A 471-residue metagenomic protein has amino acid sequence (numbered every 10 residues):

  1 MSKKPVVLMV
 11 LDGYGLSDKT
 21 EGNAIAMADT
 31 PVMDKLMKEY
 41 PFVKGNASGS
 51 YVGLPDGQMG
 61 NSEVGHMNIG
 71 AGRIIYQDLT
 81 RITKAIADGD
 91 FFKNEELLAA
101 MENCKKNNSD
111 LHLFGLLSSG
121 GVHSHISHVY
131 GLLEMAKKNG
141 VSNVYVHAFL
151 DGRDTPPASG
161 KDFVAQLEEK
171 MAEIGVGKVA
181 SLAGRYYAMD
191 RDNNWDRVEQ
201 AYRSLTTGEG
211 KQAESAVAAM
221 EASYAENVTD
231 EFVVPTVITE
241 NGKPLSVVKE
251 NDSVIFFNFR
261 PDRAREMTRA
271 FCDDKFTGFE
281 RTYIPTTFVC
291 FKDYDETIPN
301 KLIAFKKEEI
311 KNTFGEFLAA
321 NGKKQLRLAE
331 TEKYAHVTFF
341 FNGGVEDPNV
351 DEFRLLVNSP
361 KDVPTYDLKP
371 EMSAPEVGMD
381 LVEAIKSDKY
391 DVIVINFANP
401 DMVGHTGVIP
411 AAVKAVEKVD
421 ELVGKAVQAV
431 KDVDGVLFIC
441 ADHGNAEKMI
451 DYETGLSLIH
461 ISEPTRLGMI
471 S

Functional and structural regions predicted by a protein language model:
S2-V6, G15-Y186, D196, Q200 (+7 more regions): Active-site nucleophile/metal-coordination loop of metallo-enzymes that catalyze phosphate/sulfate and related
L8-V10, H112-F114, I255-F256, V392-N396 (+1 more regions): Structural motif
E95-E96, K389-L422: Active-site His/acidic residue clusters
T155-K249, I255, M267, C272-I284: Long, well-ordered, tryptophan-enriched scaffold segments
T236-K323: Segments forming glycine/polar-rich beta-alpha architectures that bind adenosine-containing cofactors
K324-A384: Metal-dependent catalytic core segments for phosphate chemistry
A412-G455: Metal-dependent active-site segment of extracytoplasmic phospho-/sulfohydrolases and closely related
I459-S471: Single conserved hydrophobic/aromatic residue that forms the stacking wall/gate of nucleotide- or nucleobase-binding
